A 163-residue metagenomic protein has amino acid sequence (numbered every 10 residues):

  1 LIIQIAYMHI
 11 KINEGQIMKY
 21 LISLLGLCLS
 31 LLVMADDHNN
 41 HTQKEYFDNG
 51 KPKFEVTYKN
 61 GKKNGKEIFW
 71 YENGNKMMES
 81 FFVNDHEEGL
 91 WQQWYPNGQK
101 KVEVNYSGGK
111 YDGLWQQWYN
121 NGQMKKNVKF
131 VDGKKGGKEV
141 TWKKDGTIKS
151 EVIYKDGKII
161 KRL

Functional and structural regions predicted by a protein language model:
I3-I12, L21-I22, L31-L163: Glycine/tyrosine- and acidic-biased, solvent-exposed loop/turn segments at the edges of beta-strands
